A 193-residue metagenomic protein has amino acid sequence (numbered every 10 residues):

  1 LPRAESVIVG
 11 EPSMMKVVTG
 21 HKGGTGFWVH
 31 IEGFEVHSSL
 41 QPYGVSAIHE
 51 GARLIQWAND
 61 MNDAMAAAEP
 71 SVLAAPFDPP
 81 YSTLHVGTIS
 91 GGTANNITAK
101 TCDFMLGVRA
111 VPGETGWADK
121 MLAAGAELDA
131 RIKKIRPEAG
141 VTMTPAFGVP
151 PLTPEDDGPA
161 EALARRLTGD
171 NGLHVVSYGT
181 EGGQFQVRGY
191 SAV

Functional and structural regions predicted by a protein language model:
L1-G26: Acidic/histidine-rich catalytic neighborhood of metal-dependent amide-processing enzymes
W28-V193: Metal-dependent amide/peptide-bond hydrolase catalytic core, centered on the "pita-bread" metallohydrolase fold
